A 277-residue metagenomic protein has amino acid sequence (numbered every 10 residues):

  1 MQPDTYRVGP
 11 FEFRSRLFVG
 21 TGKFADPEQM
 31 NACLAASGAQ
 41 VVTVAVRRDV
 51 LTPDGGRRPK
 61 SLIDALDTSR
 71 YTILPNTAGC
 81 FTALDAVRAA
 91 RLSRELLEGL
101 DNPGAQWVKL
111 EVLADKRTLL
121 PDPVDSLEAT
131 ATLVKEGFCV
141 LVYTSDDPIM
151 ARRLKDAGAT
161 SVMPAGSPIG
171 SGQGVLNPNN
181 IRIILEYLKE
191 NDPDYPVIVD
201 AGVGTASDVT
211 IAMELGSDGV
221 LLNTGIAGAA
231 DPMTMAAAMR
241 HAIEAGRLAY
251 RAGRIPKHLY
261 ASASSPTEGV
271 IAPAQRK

Functional and structural regions predicted by a protein language model:
P3-V8, T21-V41, P59-T72, F81-D200 (+1 more regions): Alpha/beta enzyme core
P10-L17: Conserved SET/PR-domain catalytic core that frames the SAM/AdoMet-binding pocket
L17-G22, A45-V46: A short N-terminal beta->alpha junction/helix N-cap motif
Q40-D49: A short beta-strand-loop structural module common to alpha/beta enzyme folds
V50-D54: Acidic-and-aromatic substrate-binding clefts and catalytic sites of carbohydrate-active enzymes
